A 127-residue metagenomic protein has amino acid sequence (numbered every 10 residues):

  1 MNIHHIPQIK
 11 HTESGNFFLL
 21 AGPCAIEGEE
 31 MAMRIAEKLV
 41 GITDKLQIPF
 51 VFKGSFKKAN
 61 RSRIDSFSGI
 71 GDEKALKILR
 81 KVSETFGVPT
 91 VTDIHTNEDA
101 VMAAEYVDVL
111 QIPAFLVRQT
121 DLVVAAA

Functional and structural regions predicted by a protein language model:
M1-L19: N-terminal amphipathic alpha-helix/helix-capping segment at the start of soluble metabolic enzymes
H4-I6, K77, E98: A generic local structural motif
H4-P7, A32-I48: Short amphipathic alpha-helices and their capping/turn segments at secondary-structure boundaries
L19-G22, F50-G54, T90-T92, L110-I112: Hydrophobic faces of well-ordered beta-strands that scaffold small-molecule active sites in alpha/beta enzyme cores
P23-A32, F50-D72: Glycine-rich, proline-tolerant flexible connector loops at the mouths of alpha/beta enzymes
A32-K38, I94-M102: Short, acidic/polar
E37-L46, D65-V91, A104, A125-A127: Alpha-helix-loop-beta-strand connector modules within alpha/beta enzyme cores
I70-G71, T85-D99, D108-L122: Catalytic beta/alpha-barrel core
